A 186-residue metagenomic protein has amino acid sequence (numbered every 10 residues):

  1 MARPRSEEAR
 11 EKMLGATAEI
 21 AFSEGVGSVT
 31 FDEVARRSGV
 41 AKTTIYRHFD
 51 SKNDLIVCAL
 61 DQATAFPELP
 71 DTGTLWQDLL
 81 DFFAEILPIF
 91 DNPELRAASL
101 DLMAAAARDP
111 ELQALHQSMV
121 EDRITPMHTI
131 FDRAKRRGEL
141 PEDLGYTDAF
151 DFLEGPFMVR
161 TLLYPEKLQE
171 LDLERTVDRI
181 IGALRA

Functional and structural regions predicted by a protein language model:
M1-R37, D54: Basic, helix-initiating cap at the start of DNA-binding domains
M13, S28, S51-I56, F66-P67 (+1 more regions): Short amphipathic alpha-helical segment with a characteristic S/N-K-E followed by hydrophobic residues
S38-F49: Short hydrophobic/aromatic patch on the recognition helix
H48-F49, H116, M158-V159: Tryptophan-centric aromatic hotspots in well-structured domains and transmembrane helices
A59, F90-Q117: Amphipathic alpha-helical segments used for helix-helix packing
P67-R96: Hydrophobic alpha-helical connector segments
D81, T125, T129-R136, L163-A186: C-terminal peripheral helix-coil segments that are non-catalytic and often amphipathic
A97, P110-R137, Y146-T147: Amphipathic alpha-helical packing segments from all-alpha helical-bundle domains
